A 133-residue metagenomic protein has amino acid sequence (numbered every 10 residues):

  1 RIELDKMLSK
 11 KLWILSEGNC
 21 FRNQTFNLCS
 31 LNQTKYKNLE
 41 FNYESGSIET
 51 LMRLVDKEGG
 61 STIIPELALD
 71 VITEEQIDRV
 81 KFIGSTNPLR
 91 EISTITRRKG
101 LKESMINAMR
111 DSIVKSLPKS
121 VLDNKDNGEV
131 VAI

Functional and structural regions predicted by a protein language model:
R1, K6, G46-K99: Beta-alpha-beta core module
I2, K11-Q33, K102-D111, K119-G128: Secondary-structure junction motif
K6-M7, Y36: Bacterial carbohydrate/catabolite-sensing allosteric modules
K11, E40-F41, D78-R79: Conserved beta-strand segments of alpha/beta enzyme cores
I14-L15, Y36-S47: Short beta-strand-to-loop elements that line the ligand-binding cleft of bilobed periplasmic-binding protein-like
L28-N32, K57-G59, V71, K115-S116: Active-site catalytic microenvironments for nucleophilic, acid-base chemistry
Q33-Y36, E75: Short helix-capping segments at alpha-helix termini
E66-E75, S85-I133: C-terminal effector-binding regulatory domain of bacterial HTH transcription factors
